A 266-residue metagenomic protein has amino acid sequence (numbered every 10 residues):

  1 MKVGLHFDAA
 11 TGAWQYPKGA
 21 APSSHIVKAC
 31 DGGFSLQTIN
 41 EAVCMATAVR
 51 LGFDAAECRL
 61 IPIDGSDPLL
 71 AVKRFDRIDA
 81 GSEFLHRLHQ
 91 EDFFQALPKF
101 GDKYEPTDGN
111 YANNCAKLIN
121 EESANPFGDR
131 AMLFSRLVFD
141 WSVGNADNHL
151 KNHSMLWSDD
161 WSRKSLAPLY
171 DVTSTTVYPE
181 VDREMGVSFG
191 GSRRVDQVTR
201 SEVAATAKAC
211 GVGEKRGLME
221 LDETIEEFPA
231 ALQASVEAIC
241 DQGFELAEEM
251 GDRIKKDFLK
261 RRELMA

Functional and structural regions predicted by a protein language model:
M1-L150, S154-A266: Anionic ligand-binding catalytic core segments
